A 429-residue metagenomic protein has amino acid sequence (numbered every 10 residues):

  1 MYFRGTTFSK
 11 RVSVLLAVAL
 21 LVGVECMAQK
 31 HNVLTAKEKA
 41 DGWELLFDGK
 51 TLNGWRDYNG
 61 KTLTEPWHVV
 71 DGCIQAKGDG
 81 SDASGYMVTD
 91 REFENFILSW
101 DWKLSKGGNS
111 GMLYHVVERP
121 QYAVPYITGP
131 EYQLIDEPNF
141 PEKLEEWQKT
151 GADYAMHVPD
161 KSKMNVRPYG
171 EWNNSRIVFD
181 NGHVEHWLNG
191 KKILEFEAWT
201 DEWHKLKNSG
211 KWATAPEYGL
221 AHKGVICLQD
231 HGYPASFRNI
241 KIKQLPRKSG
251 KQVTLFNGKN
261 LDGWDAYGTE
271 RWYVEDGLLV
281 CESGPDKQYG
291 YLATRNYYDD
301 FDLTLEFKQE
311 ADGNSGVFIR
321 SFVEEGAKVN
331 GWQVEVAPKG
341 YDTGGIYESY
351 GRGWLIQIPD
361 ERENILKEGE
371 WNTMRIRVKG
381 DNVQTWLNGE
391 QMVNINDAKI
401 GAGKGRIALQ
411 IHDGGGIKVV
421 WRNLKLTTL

Functional and structural regions predicted by a protein language model:
Y2-L15: Bacterial N-terminal signal peptides that target proteins for export
S13-G23: Bacterial N-terminal signal peptides
V24-A28: Sec/Tat signal peptide C-region and signal peptidase I cleavage site
Q29-L429: Carbohydrate-interacting regions of secretory-pathway proteins
